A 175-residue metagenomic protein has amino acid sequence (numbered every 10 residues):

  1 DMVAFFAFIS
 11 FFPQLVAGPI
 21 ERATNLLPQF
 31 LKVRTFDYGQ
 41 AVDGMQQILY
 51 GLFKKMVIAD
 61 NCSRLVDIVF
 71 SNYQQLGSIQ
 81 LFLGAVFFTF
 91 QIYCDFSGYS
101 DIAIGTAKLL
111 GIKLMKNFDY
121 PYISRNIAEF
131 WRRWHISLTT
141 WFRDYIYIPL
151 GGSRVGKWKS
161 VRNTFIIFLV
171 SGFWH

Functional and structural regions predicted by a protein language model:
D1-W174: Membrane-embedded transmembrane alpha-helical bundles that form the catalytic cores of multi-pass lipid-modifying
